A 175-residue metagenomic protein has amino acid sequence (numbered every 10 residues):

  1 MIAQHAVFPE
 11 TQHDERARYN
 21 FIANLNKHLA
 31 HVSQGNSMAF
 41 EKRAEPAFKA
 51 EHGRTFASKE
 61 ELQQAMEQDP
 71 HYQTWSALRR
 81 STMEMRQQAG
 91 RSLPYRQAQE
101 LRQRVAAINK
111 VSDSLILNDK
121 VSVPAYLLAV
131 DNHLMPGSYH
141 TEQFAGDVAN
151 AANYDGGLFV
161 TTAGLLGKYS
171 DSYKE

Functional and structural regions predicted by a protein language model:
I2-V148: N-terminal auxiliary segments of SAM/dcSAM-dependent transferases
Q143-N153, L158-E175: Conserved SAM-binding loop and adjacent beta-strand
